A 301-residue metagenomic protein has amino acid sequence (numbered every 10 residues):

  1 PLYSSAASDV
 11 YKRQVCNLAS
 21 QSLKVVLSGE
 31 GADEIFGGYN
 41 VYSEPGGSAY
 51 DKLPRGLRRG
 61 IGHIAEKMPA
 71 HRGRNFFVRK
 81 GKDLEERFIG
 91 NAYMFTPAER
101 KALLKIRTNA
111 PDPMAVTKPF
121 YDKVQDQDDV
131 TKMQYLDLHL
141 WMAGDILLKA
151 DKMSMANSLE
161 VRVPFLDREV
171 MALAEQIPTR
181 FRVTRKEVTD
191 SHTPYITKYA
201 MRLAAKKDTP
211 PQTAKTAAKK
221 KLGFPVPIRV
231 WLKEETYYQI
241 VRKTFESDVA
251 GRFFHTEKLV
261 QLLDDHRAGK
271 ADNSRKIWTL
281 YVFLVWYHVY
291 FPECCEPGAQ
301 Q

Functional and structural regions predicted by a protein language model:
P1-Q14: Single conserved hydrophobic/aromatic residue that forms the stacking wall/gate of nucleotide- or nucleobase-binding
A6, E30-G31, P164: Hydrophobic transmembrane-helix microenvironments that flank and shape a buried ionizable site
A6-A7, R72-N75, D83: Long alpha-helical scaffolds
K12-C16, G73, K219, F283: N-terminal glutamine amidotransferase
Q21, V25-L27, V78-Q301: Adenosyl-5′-phosphate
L23-Y39: Short acidic/histidine-rich active-site segments
I35-G62: A mobile, often basic/glycine-rich helix-loop segment that functions as the active-site lid/recognition loop
L53-R79: Alpha-helical "lid/cap" subdomains adjacent to substrate-binding clefts that gate access and reposition the ligand
